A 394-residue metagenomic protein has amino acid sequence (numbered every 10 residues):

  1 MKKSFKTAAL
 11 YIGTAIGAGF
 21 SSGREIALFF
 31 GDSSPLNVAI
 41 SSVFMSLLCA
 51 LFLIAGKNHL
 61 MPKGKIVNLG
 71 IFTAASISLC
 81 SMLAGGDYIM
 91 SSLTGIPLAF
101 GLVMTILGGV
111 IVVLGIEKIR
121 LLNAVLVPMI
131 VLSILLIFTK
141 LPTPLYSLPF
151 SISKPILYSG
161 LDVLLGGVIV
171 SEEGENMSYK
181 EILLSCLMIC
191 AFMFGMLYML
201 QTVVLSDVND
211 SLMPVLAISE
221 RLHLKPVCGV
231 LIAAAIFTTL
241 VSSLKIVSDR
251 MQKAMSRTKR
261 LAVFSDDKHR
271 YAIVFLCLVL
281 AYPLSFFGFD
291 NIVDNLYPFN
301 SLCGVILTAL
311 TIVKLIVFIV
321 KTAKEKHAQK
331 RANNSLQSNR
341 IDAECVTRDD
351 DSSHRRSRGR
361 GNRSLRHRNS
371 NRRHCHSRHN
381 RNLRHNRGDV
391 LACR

Functional and structural regions predicted by a protein language model:
K2-K3, A27-I54, I182-G195, L296-A309: Extracellular loop-to-transmembrane helix junctions
K3-S21, N37, S41, M45 (+4 more regions): Hydrophobic, membrane-embedded alpha-helices of multi-pass small-molecule transporters
K6-T14, V38-C49, V67-S76, S92-G115 (+5 more regions): Transmembrane alpha-helical segments of multi-pass small-molecule transport proteins
G23-L93: Membrane helical hairpin/interfacial module
L28, I54-L60, M82-L93, T105-L126 (+2 more regions): Membrane-water interface regions at transmembrane-helix termini and the short interhelical loops of multi-pass membrane
L79, L83, D87, I119 (+4 more regions): Hydrophobic alpha-helical segments and their helix-loop junctions in multi-pass secondary transporters
M82-F100, G174-M193, S242-V274: Helix-loop-helix connectors at the membrane interface of multi-pass transporters/channels
V203-K225: Membrane-interface interhelical connector segments
